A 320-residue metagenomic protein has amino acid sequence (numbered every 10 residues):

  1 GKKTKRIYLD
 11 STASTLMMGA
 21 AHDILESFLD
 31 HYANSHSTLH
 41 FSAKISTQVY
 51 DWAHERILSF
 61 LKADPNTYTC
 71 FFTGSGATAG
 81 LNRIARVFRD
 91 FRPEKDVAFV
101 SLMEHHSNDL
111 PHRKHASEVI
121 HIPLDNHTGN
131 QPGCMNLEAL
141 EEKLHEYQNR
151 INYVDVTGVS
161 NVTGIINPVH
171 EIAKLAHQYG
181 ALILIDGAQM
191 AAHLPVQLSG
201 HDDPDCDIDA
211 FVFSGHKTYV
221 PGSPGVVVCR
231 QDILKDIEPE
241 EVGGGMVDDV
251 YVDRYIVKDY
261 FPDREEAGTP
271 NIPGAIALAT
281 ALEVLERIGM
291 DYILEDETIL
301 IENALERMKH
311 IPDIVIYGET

Functional and structural regions predicted by a protein language model:
G1-T320: Pyridoxal 5′-phosphate
